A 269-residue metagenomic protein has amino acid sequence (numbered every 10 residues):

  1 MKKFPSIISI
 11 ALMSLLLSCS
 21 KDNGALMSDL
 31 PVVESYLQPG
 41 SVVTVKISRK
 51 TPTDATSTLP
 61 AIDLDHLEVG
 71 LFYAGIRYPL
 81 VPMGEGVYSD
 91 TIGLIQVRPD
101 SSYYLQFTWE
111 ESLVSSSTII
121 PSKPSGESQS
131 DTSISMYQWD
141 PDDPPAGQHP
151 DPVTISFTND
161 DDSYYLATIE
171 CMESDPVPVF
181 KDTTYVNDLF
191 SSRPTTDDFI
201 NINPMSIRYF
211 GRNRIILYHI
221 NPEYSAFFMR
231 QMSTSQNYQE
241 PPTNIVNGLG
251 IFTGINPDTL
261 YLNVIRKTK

Functional and structural regions predicted by a protein language model:
M1-L17: Sec-dependent bacterial lipoprotein signal peptides
C19-K269: A sequence/structural signal for flexible, mid-protein segments enriched in small/helix-disrupting residues
